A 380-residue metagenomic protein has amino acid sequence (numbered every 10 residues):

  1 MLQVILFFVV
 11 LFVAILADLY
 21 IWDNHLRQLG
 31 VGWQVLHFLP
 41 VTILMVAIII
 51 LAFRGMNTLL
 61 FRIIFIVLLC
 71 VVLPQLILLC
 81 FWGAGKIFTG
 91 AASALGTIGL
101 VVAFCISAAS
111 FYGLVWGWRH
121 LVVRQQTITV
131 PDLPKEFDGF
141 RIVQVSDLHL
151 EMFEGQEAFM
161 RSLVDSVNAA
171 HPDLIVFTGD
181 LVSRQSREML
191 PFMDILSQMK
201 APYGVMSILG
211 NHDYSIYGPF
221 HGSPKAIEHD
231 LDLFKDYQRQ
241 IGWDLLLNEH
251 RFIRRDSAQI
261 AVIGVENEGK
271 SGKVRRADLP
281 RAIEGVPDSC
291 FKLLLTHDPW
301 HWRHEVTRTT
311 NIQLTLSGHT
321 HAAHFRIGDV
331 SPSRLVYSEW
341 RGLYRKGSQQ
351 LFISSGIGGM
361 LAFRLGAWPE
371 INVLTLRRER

Functional and structural regions predicted by a protein language model:
M1-R119: Non-catalytic terminal accessory segments
V4, T58, I98-G99, A103 (+9 more regions): Short, well-ordered helical secondary-structure segments
L60-I64, A84-A170: N-terminal signal-anchor transmembrane helix
E136-R380: Soluble catalytic domains of enzymes that build or remodel membrane lipids, polysaccharides, and related
